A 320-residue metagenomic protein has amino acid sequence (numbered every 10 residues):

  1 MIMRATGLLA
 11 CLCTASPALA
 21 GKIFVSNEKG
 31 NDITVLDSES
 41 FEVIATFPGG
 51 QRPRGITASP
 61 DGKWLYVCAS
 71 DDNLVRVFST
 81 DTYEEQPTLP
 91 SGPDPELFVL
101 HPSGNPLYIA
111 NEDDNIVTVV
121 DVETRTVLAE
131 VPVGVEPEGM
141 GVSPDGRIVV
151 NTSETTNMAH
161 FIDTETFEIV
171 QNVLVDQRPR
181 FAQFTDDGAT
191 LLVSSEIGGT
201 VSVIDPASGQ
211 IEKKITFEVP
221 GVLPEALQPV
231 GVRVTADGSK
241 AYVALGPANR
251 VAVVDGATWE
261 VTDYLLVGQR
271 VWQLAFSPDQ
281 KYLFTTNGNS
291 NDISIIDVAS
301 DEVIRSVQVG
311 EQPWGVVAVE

Functional and structural regions predicted by a protein language model:
M1-G7: Bacterial N-terminal signal peptides that target proteins for export
L8-L12: A short, compositionally biased domain-edge/stem linker segment
C13-E320: Predominantly soluble domains enriched in secretory-pathway, periplasmic, or organellar proteins
